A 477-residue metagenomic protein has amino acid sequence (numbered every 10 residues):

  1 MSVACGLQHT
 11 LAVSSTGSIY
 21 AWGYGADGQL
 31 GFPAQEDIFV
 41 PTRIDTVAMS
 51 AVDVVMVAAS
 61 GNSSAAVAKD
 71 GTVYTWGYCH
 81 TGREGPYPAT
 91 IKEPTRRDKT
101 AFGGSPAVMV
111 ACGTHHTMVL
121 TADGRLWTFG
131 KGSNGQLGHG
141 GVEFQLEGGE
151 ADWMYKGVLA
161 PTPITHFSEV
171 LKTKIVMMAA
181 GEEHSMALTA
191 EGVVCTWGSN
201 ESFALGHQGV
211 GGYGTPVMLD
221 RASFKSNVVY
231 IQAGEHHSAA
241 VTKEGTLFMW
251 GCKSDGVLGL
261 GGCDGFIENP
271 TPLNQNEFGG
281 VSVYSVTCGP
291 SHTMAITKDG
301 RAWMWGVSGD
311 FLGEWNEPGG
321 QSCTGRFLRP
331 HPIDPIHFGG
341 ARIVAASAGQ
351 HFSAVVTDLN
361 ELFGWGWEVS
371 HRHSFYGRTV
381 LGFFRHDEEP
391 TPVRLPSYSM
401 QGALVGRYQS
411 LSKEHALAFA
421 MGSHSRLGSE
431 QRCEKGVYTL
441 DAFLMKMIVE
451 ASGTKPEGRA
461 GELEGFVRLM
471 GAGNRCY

Functional and structural regions predicted by a protein language model:
H9-A12, A21, S63-A66, T75 (+10 more regions): Conserved core positions of repeat-based scaffolds
S15-S18, F39, D53-M56, K69-T72 (+11 more regions): Tandem repeat domain/solenoid detector
Q35-V40, P88-K92, V142-V158, S199-S202 (+4 more regions): A detector of repeated loop/turn-to-beta-strand junctions in beta-rich toroidal repeat architectures
S347-A403: Blade-level signature of beta-propeller repeat domains, shared across WD40, Kelch, NHL, RCC1 and BNR/Asp-box propellers
S397-Y477: Cullin-RING E3 adaptor/co-adaptor recruitment helices
